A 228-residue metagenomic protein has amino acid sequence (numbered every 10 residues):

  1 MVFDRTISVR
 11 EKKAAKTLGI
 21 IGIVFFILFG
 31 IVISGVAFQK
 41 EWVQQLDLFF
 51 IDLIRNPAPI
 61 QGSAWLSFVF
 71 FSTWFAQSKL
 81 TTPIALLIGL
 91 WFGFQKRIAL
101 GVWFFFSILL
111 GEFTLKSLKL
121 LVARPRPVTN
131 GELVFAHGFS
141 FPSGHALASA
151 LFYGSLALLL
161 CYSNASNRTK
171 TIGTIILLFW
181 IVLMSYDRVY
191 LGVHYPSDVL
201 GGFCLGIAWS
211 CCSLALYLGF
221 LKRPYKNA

Functional and structural regions predicted by a protein language model:
M1-K79, L120-V122, R126-V128, E132-L133: N-terminal transmembrane-helix/juxtamembrane module of multi-pass inner/ER membrane proteins
F3-V9, V128-A228: Membrane-embedded catalytic cores of phosphoryl/pyrophosphoryl-handling enzymes
K13, A64, F68, S72 (+6 more regions): Juxtamembrane loop-transmembrane helix junctions in multi-pass integral membrane proteins, especially the extracellular
A15-K16, S67, R97, G101 (+2 more regions): Hydrophobic, aromatic-rich alpha-helical transmembrane segments and their membrane-interface anchor motifs
L18-G22, A99-S107, T169-I176, G201: Alpha-helical transmembrane segments of integral membrane proteins
V24-I27, F104, I108-E112, F203 (+1 more regions): Alpha-helical transmembrane spans of integral membrane proteins, capturing the lipid-embedded, hydrophobic core of TM
G30-V36, F113-K116, L120, L158 (+2 more regions): Short hydrophobic alpha-helical membrane-anchoring segments
L48-I51, I84-A85, G89-N167: Membrane-interface loops
